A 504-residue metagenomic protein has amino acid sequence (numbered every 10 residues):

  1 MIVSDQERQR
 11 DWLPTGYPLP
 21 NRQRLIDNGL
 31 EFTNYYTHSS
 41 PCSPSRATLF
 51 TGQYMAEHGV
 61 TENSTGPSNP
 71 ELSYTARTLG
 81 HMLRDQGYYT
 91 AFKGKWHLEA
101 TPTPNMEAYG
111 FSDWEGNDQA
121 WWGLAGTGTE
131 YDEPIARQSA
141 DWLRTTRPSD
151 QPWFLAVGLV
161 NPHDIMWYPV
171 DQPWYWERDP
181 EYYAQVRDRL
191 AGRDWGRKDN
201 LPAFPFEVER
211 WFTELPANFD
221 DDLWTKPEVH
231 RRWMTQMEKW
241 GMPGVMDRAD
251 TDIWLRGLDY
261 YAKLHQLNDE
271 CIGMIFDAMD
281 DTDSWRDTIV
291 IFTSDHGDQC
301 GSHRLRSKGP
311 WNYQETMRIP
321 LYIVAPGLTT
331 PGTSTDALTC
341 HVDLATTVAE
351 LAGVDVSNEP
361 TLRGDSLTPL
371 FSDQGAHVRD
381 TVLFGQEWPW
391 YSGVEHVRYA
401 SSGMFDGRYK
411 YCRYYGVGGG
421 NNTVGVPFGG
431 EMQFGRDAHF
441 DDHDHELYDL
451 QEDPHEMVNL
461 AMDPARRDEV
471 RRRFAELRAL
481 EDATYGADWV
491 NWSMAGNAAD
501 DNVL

Functional and structural regions predicted by a protein language model:
M1-P427, F434-G435, H439, M457-A475 (+1 more regions): Formylglycine-dependent sulfatase
N34, D150, L477-S493: Bilobed periplasmic-binding protein-like "clamshell/Venus-flytrap" ligand-binding domains
L447-Y448: Short hydrophobic beta-strand that contains or immediately precedes a catalytic carboxylate
D453: Intrinsically disordered, low-complexity polar regions and short flexible loop motifs
S493-N502: Surface-exposed intrinsically disordered loops and tails
